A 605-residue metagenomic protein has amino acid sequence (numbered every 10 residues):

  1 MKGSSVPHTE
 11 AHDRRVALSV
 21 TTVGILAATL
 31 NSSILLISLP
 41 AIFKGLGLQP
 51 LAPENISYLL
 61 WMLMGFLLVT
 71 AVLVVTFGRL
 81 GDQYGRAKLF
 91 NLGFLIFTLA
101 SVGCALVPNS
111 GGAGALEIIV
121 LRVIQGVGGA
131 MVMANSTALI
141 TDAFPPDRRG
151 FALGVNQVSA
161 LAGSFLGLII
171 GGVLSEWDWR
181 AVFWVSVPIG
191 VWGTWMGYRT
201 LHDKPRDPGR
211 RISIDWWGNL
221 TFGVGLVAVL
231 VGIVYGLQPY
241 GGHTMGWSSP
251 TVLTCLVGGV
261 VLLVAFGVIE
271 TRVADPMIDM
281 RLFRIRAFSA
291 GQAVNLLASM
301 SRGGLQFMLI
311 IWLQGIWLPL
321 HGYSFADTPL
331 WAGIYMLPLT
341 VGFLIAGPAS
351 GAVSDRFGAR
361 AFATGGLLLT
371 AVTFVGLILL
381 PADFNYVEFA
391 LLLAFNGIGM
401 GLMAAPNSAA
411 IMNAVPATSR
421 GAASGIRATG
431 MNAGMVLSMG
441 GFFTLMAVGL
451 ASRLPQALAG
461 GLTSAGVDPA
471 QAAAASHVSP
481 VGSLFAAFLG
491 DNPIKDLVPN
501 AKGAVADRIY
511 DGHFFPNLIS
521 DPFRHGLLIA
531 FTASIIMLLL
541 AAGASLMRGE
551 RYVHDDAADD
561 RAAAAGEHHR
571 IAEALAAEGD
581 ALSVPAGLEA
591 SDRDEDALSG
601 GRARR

Functional and structural regions predicted by a protein language model:
K2-R199, S350, F357, V375-I378 (+1 more regions): Transmembrane-helix bundle of Major Facilitator Superfamily
K2-T29, H202, V268, A287 (+4 more regions): Transmembrane-helix exit segments and adjacent C-terminal regions of multi-pass membrane proteins
A11-T22, A115, D215-W216, V224 (+3 more regions): Primarily residues marking transmembrane-helix entry/exit sites
L18-L67, P250-V252, L262, V273-S408 (+3 more regions): Transmembrane core module of solute transporters
L73, G85-I96, P108-E117, V132-S136 (+4 more regions): C-terminal module of multi-pass small-molecule transporters
V155-S159, V294, I426-G430: Hydrophobic alpha-helical segments of secondary membrane carriers
G163-S175, W179, I233, I310 (+1 more regions): Small-residue (Gly/Pro/Ala) motifs that create kinks and tight helix-helix packing interfaces
W177-A293, S301, A597, R604-R605: Hydrophobic transmembrane-helix bundles of small-molecule transporters
